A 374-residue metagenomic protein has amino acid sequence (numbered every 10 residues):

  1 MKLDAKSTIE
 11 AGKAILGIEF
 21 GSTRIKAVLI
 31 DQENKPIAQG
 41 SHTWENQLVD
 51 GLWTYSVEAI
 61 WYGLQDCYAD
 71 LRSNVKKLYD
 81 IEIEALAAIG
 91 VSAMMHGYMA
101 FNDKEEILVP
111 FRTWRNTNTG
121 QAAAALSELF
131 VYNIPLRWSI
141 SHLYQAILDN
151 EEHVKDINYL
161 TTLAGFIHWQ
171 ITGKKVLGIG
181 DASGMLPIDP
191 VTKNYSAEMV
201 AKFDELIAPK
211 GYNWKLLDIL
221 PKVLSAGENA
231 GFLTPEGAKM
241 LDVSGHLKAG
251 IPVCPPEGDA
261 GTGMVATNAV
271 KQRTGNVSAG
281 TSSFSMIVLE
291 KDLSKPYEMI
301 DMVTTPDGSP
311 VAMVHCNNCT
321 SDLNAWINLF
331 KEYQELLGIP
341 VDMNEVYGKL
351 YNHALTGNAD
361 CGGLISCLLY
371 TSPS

Functional and structural regions predicted by a protein language model:
M1-P110, A124-A125, D156, K239 (+1 more regions): N-terminal glycine/serine-rich phosphate-binding loop of ATP-dependent small-molecule kinases, especially carbohydrate
K2-A11, L16-G17, I83, Q121-R137 (+3 more regions): Active-site core segments that coordinate phosphate-bearing ligands/cofactors across diverse enzyme families
E33-K35, Q47, G97, E106 (+5 more regions): Surface-exposed, flexible loop/turn segments at secondary-structure boundaries
E45-D50, A182, W214-I219: Gly-rich Lys/Arg/Thr-decorated short loops/hinges at beta-loop-alpha junctions or inter-strand turns that position
A59, R137-W138: Aromatic- and histidine-enriched alpha-helix N-cap/loop-to-helix transition segments that scaffold the rims
K76-T113, N133-P135, H168-G180, G184-D189 (+1 more regions): Short beta-strand-loop/turn "lid" adjacent to the catalytic site in phosphate-handling enzymes
N116: Carbohydrate-associated surface elements
